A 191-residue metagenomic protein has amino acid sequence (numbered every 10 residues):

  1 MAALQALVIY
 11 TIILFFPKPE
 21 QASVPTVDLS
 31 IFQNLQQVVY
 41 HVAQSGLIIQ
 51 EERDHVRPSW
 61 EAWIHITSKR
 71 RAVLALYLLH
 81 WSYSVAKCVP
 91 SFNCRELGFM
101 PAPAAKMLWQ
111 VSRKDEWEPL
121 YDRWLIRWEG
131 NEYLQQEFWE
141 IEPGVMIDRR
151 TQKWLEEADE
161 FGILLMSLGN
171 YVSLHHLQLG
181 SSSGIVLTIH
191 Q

Functional and structural regions predicted by a protein language model:
M1-E20: C-terminal transcriptional activation/regulatory domains of eukaryotic transcription factors
A22-Q191: C-terminal effector modules of eukaryotic transcription factors
